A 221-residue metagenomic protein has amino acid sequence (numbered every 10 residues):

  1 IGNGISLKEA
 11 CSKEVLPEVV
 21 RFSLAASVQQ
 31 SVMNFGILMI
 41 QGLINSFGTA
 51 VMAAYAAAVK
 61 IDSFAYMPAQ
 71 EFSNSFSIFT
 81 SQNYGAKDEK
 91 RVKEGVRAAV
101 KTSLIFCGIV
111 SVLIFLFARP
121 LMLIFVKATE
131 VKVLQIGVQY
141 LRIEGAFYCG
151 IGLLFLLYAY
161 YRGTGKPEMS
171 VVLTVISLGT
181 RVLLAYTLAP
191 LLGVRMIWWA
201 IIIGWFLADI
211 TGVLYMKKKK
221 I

Functional and structural regions predicted by a protein language model:
I1-S23, T80-F147, L188-I221: Short alpha-helical transmembrane segments in multi-pass integral membrane proteins
K8-M39, L43, F64-P68, F72 (+4 more regions): Hydrophobic faces of transmembrane alpha-helices in multi-pass small-molecule transporters and flippases across diverse
F22, Q30-S31, I61-S63, G163 (+3 more regions): Hydrophobic alpha-helical segments, especially transmembrane helices and their immediate juxtamembrane helical caps
A26, Q30, L38, G42 (+6 more regions): Transmembrane alpha-helix boundary and packing residues in multipass membrane permease domains and related
S31-K60, F64, Q82, P120-E130 (+1 more regions): Helix-terminus/linker motif at the lipid-water interface of multi-pass membrane proteins
A50-V51, P167-M169, G193-V194: Membrane-helix interface segments
A54-A118, I151-L173: Small-residue-rich hydrophobic transmembrane alpha-helices
S73, E144-G163, M169-R181, I197-V213: Short runs within selected transmembrane alpha-helices of multi-pass transporters and secretion channels
